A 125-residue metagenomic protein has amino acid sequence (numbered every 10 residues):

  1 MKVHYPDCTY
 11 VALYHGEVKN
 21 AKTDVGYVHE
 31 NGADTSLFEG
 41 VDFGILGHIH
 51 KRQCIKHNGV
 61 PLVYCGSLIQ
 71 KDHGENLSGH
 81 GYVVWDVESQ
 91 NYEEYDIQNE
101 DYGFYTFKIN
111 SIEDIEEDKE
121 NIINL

Functional and structural regions predicted by a protein language model:
M1-L125: Extended recognition/assembly regions associated with phosphoester-bond processing machinery
